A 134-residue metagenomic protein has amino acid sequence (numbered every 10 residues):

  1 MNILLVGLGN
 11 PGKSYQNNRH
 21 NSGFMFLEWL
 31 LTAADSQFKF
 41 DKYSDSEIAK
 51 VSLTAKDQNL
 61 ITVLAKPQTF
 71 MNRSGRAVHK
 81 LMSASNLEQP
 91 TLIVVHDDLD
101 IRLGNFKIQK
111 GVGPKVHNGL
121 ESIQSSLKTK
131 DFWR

Functional and structural regions predicted by a protein language model:
M1-G111, E121, S125-W133: Nucleotide and nucleotide-moiety/phosphate-recognizing core
P114: Phosphate- and other anionic-substrate recognition elements at nucleic-acid/protein interfaces
H117: Hydrophobic secondary-structure segments that place a key small or acidic residue at a functional site
